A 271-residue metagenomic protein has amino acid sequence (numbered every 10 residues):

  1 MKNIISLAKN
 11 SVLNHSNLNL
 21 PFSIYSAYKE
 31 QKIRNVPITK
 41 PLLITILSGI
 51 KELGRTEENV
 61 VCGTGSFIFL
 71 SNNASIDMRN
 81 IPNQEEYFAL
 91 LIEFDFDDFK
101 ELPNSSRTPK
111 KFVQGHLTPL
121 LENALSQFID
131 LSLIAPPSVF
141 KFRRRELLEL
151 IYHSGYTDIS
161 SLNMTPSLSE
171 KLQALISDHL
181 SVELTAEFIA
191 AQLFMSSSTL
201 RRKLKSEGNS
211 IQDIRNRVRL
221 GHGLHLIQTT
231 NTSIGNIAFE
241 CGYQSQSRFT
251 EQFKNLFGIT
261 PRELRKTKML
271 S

Functional and structural regions predicted by a protein language model:
M1-S6, E251-S271: …primarily DNA-binding HTH/wHTH and HhH modules…
H15-T108: N-terminal regulatory/effector-sensing and dimerization cores that precede helix-turn-helix DNA-binding domains
G65, L200, R248-F249, F253: Short hydrophobic/aromatic patch on the recognition helix
P103-S126: Aromatic/histidine-rich interaction motifs
S126-V139, E149-I159, L172-T185, K203-L204 (+3 more regions): Basic, amphipathic alpha-helical hairpins
S167-Q212, T230-C241: DNA-binding recognition helix and immediately preceding turn/loop of helix-turn-helix/winged-helix domains
S198, Q246-S247, R262: Key DNA-contact positions within bacterial/archaeal DNA-binding proteins
S206-S245, T250, K266-S271: Terminal helix-turn-helix DNA-binding modules in bacterial transcription factors
